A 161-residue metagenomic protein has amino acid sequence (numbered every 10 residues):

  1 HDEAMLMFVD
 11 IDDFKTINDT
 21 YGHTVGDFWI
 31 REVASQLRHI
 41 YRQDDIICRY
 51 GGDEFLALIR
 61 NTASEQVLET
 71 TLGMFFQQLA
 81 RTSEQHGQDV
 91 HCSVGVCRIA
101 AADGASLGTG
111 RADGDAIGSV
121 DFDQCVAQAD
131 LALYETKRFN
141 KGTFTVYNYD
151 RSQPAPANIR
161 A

Functional and structural regions predicted by a protein language model:
H1-M5, D12-R42, C48-G52, L56-A57 (+3 more regions): Conserved long alpha-helical elements within nucleotide-processing catalytic cores of c-di-GMP signaling and class III
D2, Q43, Q88-C92, N140-T143: Residue-level signal for beta-strand positions within conserved beta-sheet cores that form or flank
F8, H86-D103, A127, V146 (+1 more regions): A structural preference for long, well-packed, hydrophobic secondary-structure segments
N18-T20, I59, A105-G110: Short acidic, glycine/proline-rich loop/turn micro-motifs
C48-R49, Q77-T109, D113-G118, K137: Catalytic core regions of nucleotide second-messenger enzymes
L58-R60, C97: Short hydrophobic/aromatic beta-strand micro-patches that form the beta-sheet surface supporting nucleotide- or nucleic
Q66-L68, Q78, T82, H86 (+2 more regions): Inter-domain helical "communication" segments and dimerization helices that couple sensory or membrane-embedded modules
D115, D123-Q153, R160: Catalytic/regulatory signature loops of cyclic-dinucleotide turnover enzymes and related class III nucleotidyl cyclases
